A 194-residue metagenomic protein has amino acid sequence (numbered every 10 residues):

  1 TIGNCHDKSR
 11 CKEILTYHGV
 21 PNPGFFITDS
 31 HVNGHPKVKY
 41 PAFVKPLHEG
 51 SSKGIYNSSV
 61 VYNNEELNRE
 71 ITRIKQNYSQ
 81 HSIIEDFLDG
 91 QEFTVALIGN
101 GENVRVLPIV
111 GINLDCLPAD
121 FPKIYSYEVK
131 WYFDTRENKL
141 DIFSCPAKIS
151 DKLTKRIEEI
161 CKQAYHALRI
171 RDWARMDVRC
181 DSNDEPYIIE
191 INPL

Functional and structural regions predicted by a protein language model:
T1, P23, E190-L194: Short, intrinsically disordered, charge-balanced linker/junction segments flanking boundaries in proteins
I2-E92, G101-E102: Active-site nucleotide/adenylate-binding loops and adjacent lid/helix of ATP-dependent enzymes
I27, I109-G111, I191: Short clusters of small/polar residues that mark proteolytic maturation junctions
L47-E49, Y132, L194: Short connector loops/turns at beta-strand edges and beta->alpha or beta->beta junctions
N63-E159, C180-Y187: Phosphate-binding site of ATP-dependent enzymes
V95-L97, Y165-L194: Conserved metal-phosphate-binding beta-hairpin within the catalytic cores of diverse ATP-dependent phosphoryl-transfer
I160-A164: Short, well-ordered amphipathic alpha-helical segments that serve as non-catalytic structural scaffolds within diverse
